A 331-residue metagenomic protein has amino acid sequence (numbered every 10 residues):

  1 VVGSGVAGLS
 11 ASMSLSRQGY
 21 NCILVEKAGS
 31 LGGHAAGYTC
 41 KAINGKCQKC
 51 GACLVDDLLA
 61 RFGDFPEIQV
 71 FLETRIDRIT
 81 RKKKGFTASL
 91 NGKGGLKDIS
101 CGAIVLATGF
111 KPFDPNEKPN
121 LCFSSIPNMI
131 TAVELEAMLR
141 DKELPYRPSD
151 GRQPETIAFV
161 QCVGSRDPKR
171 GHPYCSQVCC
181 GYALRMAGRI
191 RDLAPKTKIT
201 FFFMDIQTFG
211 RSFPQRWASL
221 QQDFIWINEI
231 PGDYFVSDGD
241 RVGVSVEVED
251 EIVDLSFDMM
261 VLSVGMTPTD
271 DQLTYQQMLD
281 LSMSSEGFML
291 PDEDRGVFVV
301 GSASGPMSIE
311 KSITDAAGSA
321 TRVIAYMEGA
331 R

Functional and structural regions predicted by a protein language model:
V1-R331: Residues forming the flavin
